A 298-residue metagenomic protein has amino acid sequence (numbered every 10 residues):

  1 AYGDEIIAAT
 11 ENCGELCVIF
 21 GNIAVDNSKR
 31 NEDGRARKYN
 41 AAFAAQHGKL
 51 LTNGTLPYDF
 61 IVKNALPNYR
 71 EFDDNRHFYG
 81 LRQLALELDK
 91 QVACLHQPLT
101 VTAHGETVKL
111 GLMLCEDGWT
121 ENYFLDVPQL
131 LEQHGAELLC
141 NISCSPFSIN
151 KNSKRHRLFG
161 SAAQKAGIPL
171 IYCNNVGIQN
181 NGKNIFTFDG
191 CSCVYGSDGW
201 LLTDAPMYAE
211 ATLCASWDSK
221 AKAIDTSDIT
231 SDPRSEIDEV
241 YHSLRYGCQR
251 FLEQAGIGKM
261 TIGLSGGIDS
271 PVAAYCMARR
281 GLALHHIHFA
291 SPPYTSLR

Functional and structural regions predicted by a protein language model:
A1-G263, A274, R279: Enzyme catalytic cores with a strong preference for nitrogen-chemistry domains
Q254, A274-R298: Cysteine-dependent PTP/DSP-like catalytic domain, specifically the C-terminal lobe
G267: Conserved G/P- and acidic residue-centered "switch" motifs that form tight phosphate/ATP-binding loops in soluble
S270: Catalytic nucleophile loop
